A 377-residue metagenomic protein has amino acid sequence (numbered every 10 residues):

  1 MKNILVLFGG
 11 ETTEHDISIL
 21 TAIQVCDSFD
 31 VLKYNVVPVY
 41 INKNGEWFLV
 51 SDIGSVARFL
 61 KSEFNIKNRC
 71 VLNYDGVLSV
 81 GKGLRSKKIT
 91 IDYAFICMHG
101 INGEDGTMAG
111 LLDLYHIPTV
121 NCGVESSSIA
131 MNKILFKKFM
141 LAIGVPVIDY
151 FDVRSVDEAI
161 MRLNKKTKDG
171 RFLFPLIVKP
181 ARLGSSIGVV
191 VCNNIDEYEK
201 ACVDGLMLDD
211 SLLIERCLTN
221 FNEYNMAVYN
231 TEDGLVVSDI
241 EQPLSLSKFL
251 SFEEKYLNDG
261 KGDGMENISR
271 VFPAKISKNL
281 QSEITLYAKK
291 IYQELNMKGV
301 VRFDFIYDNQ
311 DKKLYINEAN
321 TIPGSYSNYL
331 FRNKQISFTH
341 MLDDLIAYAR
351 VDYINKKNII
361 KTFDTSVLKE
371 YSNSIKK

Functional and structural regions predicted by a protein language model:
M1-V120, V124-E125, I129-M131, L135 (+1 more regions): ATP-binding N-terminal substructure of ATP-dependent carboxylate-amine bond-forming enzymes
K2, F8-E11, G144, K275-K377: ATP-dependent carboxylate activation and anion-phosphoryl transfer catalytic cores that bind Mg-ATP to form
K2-F8, T12-T13, I19-I23, L84-K88 (+1 more regions): Active-site nucleotide/adenylate-binding loops and adjacent lid/helix of ATP-dependent enzymes
V36, P118-T119, V147, L176 (+1 more regions): Hydrophobic beta-strand scaffold residues
V37-V39, L212-R216, Y224-N225, N296-Q310: A short glycine-rich, hydrophobically flanked beta-strand micro-motif that places a catalytic Asp/Glu for divalent metal
N42-G45, N230-D233, D308-D311: Short acidic-glycine loop/turn motifs at beta-strand connectors
V153, V189-N194, V228-T231, D308 (+1 more regions): Short beta-strand-to-turn element immediately C-terminal to the catalytic PLP-Schiff-base lysine in fold type I
N193-M265, K275, N279, K313-L314: Phosphate-binding site of ATP-dependent enzymes
